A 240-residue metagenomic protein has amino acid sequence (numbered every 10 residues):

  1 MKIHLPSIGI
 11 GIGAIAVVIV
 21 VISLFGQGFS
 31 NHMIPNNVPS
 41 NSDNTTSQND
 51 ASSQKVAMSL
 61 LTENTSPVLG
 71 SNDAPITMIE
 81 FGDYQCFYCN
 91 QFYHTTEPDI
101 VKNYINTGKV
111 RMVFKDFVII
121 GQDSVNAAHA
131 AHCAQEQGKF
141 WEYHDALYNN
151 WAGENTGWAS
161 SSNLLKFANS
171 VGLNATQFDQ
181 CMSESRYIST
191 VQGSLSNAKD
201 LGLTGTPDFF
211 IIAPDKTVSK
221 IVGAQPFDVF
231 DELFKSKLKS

Functional and structural regions predicted by a protein language model:
M1-D50, F81, L165-S240: C-terminal cap of thioredoxin/glutaredoxin-like
T46-T62: Short coil-to-helix leader/linker segments, especially the first N-terminal amphipathic alpha-helix with its helix
V56-L60, C89-F92, I188-S189: A short linear-motif detector with a strong N-terminal bias
S59, P67, F117, A146 (+1 more regions): Flexible, active-site-adjacent loop/turn segments at secondary-structure boundaries
S59-I76: A short beta-strand-turn-helix
E63-P67, P98-D99, L195-N197: A generic local structural motif
S66, V118, A131, A152 (+2 more regions): Conserved short-loop catalytic and cofactor-binding motifs
A74, I79-N169, N174, L201-T204 (+1 more regions): Structural alpha/beta surface segment adjacent to cysteine/selenocysteine redox centers across thiol/disulfide enzymes
